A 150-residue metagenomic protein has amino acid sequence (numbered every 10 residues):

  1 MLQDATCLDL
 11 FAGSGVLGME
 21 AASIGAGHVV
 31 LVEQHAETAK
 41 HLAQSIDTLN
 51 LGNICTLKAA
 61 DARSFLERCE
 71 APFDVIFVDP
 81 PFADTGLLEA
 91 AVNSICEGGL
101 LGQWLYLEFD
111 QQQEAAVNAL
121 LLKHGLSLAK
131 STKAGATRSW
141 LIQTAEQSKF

Functional and structural regions predicted by a protein language model:
M1-F150: Class I S-adenosyl-L-methionine-dependent methyltransferase catalytic core
